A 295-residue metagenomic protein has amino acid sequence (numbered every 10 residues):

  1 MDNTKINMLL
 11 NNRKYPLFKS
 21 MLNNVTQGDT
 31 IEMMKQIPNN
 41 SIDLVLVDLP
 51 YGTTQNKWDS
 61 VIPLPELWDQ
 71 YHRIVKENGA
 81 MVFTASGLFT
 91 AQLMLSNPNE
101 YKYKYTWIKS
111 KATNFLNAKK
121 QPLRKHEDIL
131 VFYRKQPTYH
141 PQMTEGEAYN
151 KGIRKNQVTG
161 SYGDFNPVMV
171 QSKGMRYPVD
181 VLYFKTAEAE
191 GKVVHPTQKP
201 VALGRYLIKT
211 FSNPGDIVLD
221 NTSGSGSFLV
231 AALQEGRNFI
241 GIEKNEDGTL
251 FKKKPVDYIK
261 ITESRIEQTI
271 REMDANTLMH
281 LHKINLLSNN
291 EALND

Functional and structural regions predicted by a protein language model:
M1-I242, E246-P255, I259, N294-D295: Core catalytic lobe of class I
Y133, T138-G146, E267-D295: Class I S-adenosyl-L-methionine-dependent methyltransferase module
T262-E263: Conserved SAM-binding loop
